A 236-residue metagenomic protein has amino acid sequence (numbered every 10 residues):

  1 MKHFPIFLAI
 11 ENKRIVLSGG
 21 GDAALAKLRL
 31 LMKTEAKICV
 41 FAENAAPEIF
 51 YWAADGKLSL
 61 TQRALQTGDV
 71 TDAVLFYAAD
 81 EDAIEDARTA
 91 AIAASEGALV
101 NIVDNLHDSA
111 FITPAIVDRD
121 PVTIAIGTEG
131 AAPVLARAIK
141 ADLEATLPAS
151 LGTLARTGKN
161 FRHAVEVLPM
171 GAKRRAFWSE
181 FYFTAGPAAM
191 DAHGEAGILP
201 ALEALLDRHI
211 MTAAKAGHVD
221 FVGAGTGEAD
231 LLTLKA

Functional and structural regions predicted by a protein language model:
H3-W52, T67, A216-A236: Glycine-rich, flexible N-terminal cofactor/catalytic loop recognition
I38, L60, L99-V100: Hydrophobic beta-strand scaffold residues
C39, A73-A83, V122-G130: Short beta-strand and adjoining strand-loop segment in the mid-core of the Rossmann-like NAD(P)-dependent dehydrogenase
A42, L60-A64, D104: Short loop/edge segments at beta-strand edges and connector loops that shape dinucleotide/nucleotide cofactor-binding
A53-T71: Glycine-rich, highly charged phosphate/nucleotide-binding loops
L75-D82, D86-T113: ADP-ribose/adenylate-binding Rossmann-like module
I102-G152: E1/E1-like adenylate-forming module used to activate ubiquitin-like modifiers and sulfur-carrier proteins
G130-A213: An accessory alpha-helical subdomain
